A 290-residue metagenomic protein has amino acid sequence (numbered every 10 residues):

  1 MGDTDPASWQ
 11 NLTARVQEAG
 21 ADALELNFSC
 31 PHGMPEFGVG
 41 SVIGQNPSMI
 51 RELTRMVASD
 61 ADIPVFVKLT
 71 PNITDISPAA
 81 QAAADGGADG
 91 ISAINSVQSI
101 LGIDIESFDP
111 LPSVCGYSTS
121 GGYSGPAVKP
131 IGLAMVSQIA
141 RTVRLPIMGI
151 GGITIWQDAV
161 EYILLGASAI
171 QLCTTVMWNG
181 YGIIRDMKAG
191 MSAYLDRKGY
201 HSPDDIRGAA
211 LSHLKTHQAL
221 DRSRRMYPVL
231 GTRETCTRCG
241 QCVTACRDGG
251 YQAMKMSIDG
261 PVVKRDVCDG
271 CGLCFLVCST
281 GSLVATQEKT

Functional and structural regions predicted by a protein language model:
M1: Metal-dependent phosphodiesterase/phospholipase catalytic core, i.e., the His/Asp/Glu-rich active-site region
T4-M148, T154-A169, T216, R224 (+2 more regions): Alpha/beta enzyme core
C30, C236-C242, C246, C268-C274 (+1 more regions): Short cysteine clusters
C30, V97, V176, V284 (+1 more regions): Flexible, active-site-proximal loop/turn residues at the rims of small-molecule/cofactor binding pockets and catalytic
I100-S120, T175-Y200: C-terminal helical cap(s) of enzyme catalytic domains, especially alpha/beta-barrels
G151, C173-T174: Short beta->alpha connector loops at strand-helix junctions that form conserved, small/polar/Pro-enriched
N179-L220, D266-D269, L273-V277, G281-A285 (+1 more regions): Short histidine
A219-R238, Q252-G270, L283-T290: Ferredoxin-like iron-sulfur electron-transfer modules
